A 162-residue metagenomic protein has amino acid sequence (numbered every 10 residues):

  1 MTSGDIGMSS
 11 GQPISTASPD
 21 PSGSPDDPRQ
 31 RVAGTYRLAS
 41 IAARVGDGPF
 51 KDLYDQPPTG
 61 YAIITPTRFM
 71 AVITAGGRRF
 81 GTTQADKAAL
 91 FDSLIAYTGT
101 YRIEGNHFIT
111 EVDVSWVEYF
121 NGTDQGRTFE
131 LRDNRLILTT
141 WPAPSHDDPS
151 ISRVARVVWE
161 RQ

Functional and structural regions predicted by a protein language model:
M1-A96, I103-Q162: Lipid interaction determinants
